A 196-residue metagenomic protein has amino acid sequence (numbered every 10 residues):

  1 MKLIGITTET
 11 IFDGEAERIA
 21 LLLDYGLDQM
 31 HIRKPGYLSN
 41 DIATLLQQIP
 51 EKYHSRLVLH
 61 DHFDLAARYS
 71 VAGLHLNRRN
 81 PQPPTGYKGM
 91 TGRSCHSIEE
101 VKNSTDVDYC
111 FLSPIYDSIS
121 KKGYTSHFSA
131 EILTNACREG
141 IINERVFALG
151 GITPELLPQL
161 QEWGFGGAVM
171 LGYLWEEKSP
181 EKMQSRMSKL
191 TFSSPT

Functional and structural regions predicted by a protein language model:
K2-I4, D28-H31, R56-V58, A72-H75 (+4 more regions): Structural preference for beta-strand elements that scaffold enzyme active sites
G5, M30, A66, C110 (+3 more regions): Conserved, mostly hydrophobic/aromatic
E9-T10, L57-D64, R78, R93-V101 (+3 more regions): Glycine-rich beta-to-alpha transition loops that act as phosphate-gripper elements at the mouths of alpha/beta enzyme
L23, A67, K102-T105, Q161-E162: Non-catalytic positions within long, well-ordered alpha-helices that form the structural scaffold/packing of enzyme
L23, L27-Y87: N-terminal active-site wall of soluble small-molecule enzyme domains
A43-D61, G86-I98, T125-A148, M187-T196: Alpha-helix-loop-beta-strand connector modules within alpha/beta enzyme cores
Y69, R78, M90-E139, F147 (+2 more regions): Glycine/Thr-rich beta-alpha phosphate-binding loop at enzyme active sites
L74-T85, F111-Y124, L157-T191: Glycine-rich phosphate-binding active-site loops on the catalytic face of alpha/beta enzymes
